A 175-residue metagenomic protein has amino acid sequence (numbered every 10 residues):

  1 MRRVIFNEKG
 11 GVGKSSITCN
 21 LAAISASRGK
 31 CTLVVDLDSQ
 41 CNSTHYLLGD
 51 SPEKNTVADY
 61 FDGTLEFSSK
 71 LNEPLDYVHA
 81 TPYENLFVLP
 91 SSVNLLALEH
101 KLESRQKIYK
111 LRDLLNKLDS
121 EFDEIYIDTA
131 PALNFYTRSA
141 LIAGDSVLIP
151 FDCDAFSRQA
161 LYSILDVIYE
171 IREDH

Functional and structural regions predicted by a protein language model:
M1-H175: P-loop NTP-binding core
